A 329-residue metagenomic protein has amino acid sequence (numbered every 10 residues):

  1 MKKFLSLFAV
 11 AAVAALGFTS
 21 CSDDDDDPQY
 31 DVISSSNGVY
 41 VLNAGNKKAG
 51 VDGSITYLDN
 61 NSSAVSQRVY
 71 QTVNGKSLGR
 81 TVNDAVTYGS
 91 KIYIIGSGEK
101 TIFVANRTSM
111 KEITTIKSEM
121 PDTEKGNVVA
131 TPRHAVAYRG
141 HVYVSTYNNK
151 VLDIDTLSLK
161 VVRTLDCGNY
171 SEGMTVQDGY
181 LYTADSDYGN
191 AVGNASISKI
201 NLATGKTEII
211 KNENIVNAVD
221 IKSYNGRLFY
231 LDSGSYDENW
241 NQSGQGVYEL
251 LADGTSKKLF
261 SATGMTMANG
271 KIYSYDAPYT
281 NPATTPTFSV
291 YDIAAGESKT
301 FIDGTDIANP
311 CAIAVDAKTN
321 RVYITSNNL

Functional and structural regions predicted by a protein language model:
M1-V39: Bacterial Sec-dependent N-terminal signal peptides
S22, A64-S77, K111-G126, L159-L165 (+3 more regions): A short beta-strand motif characteristic of beta-propeller blades
D27-Q29, S77-V86, E124-R139, N169-D178 (+4 more regions): Repeated scaffold domains used in trafficking and secretory/extracellular systems, primarily beta-propellers
V41-G50, I94-G98, V144-Y147, T183-V192 (+3 more regions): Conserved beta-strand positions in repeat-built beta-propeller and related beta-rich domains
G45-P132, V136-R139: Post-signal peptide N-terminal segment of secreted/secretory-pathway proteins
I55-N60, A105-T108, I154-D155, I197-I200 (+3 more regions): Hydrophobic/aromatic beta-strand positions that recur at structurally equivalent sites within the blades
D155, V161-T263: Solenoidal tandem-repeat scaffolds enriched in leucines and small polar residues
K271-S289, I293, K299-L329: Loop/turn-rich, solvent-exposed surfaces of beta-rich toroidal or solenoidal domains
